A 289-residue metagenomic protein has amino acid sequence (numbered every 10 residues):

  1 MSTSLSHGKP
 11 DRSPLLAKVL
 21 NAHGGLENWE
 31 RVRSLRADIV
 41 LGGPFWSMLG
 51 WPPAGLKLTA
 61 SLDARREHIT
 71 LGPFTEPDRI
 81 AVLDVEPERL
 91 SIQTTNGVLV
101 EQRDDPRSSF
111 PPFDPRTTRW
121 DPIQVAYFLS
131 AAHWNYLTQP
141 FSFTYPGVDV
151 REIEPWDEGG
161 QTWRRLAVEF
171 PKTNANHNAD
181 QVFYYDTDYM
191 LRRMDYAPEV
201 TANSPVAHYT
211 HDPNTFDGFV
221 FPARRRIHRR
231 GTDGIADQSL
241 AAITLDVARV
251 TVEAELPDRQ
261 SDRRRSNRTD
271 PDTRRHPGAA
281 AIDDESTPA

Functional and structural regions predicted by a protein language model:
S2, S6-G8, N21-R103, E152: N-terminal mature ectodomain segment of secretory-pathway/periplasmic proteins
K9-P14, T94-N174, T201, N267: Flexible, processing/modification-adjacent segments and terminal tails in exported/periplasmic/extracellular proteins
A22, D149-E154, A207-T210: Short structured motifs
F74-W120, I235-D262: Catalytic loop of the DD-peptidase/beta-lactamase superfamily, centered on the K-T-G motif and neighboring
G160-R259: Gly/Pro-enriched, hydrophobic low-complexity segments that function as extracytoplasmic propeptides/linkers
